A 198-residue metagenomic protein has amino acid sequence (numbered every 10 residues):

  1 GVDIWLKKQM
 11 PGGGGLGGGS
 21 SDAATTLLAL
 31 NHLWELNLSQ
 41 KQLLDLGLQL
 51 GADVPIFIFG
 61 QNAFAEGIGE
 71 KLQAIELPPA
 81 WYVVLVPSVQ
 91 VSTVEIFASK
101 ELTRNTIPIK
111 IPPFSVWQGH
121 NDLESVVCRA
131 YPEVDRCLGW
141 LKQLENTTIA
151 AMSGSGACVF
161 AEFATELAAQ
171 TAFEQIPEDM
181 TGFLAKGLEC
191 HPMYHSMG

Functional and structural regions predicted by a protein language model:
V2-G14, T147-A150: Short pre-catalytic strand/loop immediately N-terminal to key active-site residues, enriched for Gly-Thr
G14-Q40: DPxDG-like acidic metal-binding loop motif
L36-I149, E162-G198: ATP-dependent small-molecule kinase catalytic core of the GHMP/sugar-kinase superfamily and closely related
S153: Short, charged interaction patches at domain edges and termini
G156-V159: Conserved glycine-rich beta-strand-loop-beta hairpin in the small C-terminal domain of fold type I
